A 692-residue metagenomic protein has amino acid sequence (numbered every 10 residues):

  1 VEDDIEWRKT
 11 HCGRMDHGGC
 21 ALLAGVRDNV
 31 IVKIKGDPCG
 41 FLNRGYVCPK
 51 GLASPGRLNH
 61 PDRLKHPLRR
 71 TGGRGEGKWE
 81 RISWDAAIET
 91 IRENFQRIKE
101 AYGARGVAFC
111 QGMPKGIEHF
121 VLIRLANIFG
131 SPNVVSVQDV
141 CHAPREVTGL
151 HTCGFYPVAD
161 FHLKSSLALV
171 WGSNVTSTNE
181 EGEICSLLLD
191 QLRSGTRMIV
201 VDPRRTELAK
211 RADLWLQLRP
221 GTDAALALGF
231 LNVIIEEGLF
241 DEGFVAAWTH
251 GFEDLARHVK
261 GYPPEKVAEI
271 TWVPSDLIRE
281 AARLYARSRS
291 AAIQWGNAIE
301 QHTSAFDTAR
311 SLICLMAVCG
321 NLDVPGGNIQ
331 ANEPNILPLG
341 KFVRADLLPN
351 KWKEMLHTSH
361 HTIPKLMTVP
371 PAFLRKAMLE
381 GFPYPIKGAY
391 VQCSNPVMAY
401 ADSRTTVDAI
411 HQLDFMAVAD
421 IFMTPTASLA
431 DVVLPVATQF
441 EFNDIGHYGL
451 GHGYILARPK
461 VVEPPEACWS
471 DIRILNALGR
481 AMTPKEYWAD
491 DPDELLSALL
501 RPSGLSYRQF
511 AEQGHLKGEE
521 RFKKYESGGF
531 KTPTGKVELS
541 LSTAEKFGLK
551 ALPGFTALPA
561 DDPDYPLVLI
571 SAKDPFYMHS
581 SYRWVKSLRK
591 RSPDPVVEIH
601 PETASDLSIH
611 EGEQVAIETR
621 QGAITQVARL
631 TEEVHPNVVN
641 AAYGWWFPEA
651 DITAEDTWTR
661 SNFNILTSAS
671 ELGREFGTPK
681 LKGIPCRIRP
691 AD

Functional and structural regions predicted by a protein language model:
V1-E237, P274, Q392, S605 (+1 more regions): N-terminal export/assembly segments and adjacent metallocofactor-ligating motifs of anaerobic energy-metabolism
V32, D241-E242, I278, A292-I293 (+8 more regions): Acidic/polar loop patches that form or flank catalytic/metal-binding clefts of enzymes that bind anionic ligands
A87-V107, V158-L167, H258, R279-A292 (+1 more regions): Glycine-rich phosphate/diphosphate-binding loops that line cofactor/substrate pockets in enzymes
G112-M113, A247-H250, Y285, N328-L339 (+2 more regions): A glycine-rich phosphate-binding loop feature that marks nucleotide/adenosyl-phosphate handling sites
F120-L189, S194-V201, A224-L228, M316-S428 (+3 more regions): Extended redox/cofactor-interaction regions of prokaryotic respiratory oxidoreductases
F230, H250-P371: Active-site phosphate/pyrophosphate-binding segments
F440-P464, G479: Glycine/threonine-rich phosphate-binding loop and adjacent beta-strand/alpha-helix elements that clamp
V461, P465-L516, V585-E598, E602-D692: Long, contiguous, secondary-structure-rich segments that constitute the structural scaffold of globular domains
